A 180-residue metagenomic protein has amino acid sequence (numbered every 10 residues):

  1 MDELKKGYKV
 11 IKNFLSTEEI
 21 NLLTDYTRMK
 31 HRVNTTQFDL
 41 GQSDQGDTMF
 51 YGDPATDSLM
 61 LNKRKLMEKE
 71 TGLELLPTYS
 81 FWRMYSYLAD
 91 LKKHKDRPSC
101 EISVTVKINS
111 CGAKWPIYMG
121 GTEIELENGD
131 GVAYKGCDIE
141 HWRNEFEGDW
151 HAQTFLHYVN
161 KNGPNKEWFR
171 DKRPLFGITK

Functional and structural regions predicted by a protein language model:
M1-T71: Non-heme Fe(II)/2-oxoglutarate
V10-I11, L76-P77, A133-Y134, F155: A structural signal for short, well-ordered beta-strand segments and their strand-loop junctions that often border
T17, D57-L61, L76, H94-S99: Alpha-helix initiation and capping sites
N62-L66, F81, S103: Generic beta-strand or strand-like secondary-structure segments
G72-F81: A short coil-to-beta-strand element that immediately follows conserved catalytic motifs
S86-W142, W150-T154, V159-P174: Catalytic core of non-heme Fe(II) oxygenases with the double-stranded beta-helix
P174-K180: Charged phosphate-binding loop/patch that engages nucleotide di/tri-phosphates or the phosphate backbone of nucleic
